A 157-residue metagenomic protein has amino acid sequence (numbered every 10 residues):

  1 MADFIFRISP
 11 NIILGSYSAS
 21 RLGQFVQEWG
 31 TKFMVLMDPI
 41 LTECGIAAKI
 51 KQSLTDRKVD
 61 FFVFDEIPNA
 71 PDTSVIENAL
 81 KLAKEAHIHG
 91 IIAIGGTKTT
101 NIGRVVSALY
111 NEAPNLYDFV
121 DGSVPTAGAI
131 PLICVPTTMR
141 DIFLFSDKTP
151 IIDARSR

Functional and structural regions predicted by a protein language model:
M1-E28: N-terminal amphipathic/basic leader segments beginning at the initiator methionine
P10, S20, N111-R157: A glycine/threonine-rich phosphate-anchoring loop and its flanking beta-alpha core in nucleotide/phosphate-binding
A19-M34, Q52-R57: Glycine-rich phosphate/diphosphate-binding loops that line cofactor/substrate pockets in enzymes
M34-V35, I92, I133: Conserved beta-strand elements of the Class I
M37-P39, D65-E66: Short glycine-centered, acidic/aromatic-flanked micro-motifs in structured strand/loop junctions that mark active-site
L41-G45: Short, charged/polar "capping" segments at the starts of alpha-helices and the immediately preceding loops
I46-Y117, S123: N-terminal small/polar loop signature for handling phosphorylated ligands or for N-terminal nucleophile
